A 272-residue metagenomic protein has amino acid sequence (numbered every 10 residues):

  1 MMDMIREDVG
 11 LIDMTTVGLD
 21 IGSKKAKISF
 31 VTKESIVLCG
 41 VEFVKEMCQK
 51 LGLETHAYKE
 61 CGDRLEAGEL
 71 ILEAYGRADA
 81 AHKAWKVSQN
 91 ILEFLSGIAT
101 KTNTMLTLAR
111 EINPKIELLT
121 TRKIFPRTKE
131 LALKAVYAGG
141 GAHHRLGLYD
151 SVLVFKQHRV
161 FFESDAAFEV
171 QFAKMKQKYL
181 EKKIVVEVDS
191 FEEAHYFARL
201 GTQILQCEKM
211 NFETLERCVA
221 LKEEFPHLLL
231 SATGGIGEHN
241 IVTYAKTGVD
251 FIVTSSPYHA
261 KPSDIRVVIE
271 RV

Functional and structural regions predicted by a protein language model:
M1-E187, E193-L200, I204, E216-V219 (+4 more regions): Acidic/glycine-rich phosphate/pyrophosphate-binding loops and surrounding catalytic core that coordinate Mg2+
K209, G234, S255-S256: Short secondary-structure boundary segments
E223-L229, V272: Short acidic, glycine/proline-enriched helix-loop-strand junctions
R266-V272: Active-site loop ensemble at the mouth of alpha/beta enzyme cores that anchors a bound cofactor
